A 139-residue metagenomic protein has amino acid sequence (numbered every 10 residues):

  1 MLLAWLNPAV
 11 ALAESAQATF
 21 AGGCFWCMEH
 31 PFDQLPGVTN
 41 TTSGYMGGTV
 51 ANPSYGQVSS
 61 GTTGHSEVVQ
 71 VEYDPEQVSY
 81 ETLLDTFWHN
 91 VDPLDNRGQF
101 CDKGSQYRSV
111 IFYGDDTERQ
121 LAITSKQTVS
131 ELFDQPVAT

Functional and structural regions predicted by a protein language model:
L3-T139: Flexible coil/turn and secondary-structure edge motifs
